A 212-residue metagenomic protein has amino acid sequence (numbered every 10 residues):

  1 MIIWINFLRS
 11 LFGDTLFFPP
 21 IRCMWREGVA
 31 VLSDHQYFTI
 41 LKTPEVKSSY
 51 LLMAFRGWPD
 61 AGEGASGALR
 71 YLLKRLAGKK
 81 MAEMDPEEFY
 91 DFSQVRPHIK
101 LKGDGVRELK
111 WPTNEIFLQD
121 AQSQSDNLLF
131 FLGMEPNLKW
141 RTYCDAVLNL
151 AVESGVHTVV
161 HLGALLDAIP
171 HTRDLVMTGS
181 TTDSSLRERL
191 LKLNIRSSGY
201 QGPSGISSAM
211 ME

Functional and structural regions predicted by a protein language model:
M1-V31: N-terminal amphipathic/basic-hydrophobic helices that include classical n-h-c signal peptides and signal-anchor
W25-G133: N-terminal short beta-loop-beta anion/metal-coordinating cradle
A61, N137-R141, L166-T172: Short, well-ordered, mixed-charge alpha-helical segments that flank or form enzyme active sites
D126-N137, K192-R196: Short, basic, glycine/proline-bearing loop/turn elements
P136, T142-G155: Long, well-ordered alpha-helical scaffolding segments within enzyme catalytic domains, especially pronounced
G163: Acidic-aromatic/histidine active-site loop/patch
A168-E212: Catalytic cores of processing enzymes, dominated by hydrolases/peptidases, characterized by acidic/His-rich
